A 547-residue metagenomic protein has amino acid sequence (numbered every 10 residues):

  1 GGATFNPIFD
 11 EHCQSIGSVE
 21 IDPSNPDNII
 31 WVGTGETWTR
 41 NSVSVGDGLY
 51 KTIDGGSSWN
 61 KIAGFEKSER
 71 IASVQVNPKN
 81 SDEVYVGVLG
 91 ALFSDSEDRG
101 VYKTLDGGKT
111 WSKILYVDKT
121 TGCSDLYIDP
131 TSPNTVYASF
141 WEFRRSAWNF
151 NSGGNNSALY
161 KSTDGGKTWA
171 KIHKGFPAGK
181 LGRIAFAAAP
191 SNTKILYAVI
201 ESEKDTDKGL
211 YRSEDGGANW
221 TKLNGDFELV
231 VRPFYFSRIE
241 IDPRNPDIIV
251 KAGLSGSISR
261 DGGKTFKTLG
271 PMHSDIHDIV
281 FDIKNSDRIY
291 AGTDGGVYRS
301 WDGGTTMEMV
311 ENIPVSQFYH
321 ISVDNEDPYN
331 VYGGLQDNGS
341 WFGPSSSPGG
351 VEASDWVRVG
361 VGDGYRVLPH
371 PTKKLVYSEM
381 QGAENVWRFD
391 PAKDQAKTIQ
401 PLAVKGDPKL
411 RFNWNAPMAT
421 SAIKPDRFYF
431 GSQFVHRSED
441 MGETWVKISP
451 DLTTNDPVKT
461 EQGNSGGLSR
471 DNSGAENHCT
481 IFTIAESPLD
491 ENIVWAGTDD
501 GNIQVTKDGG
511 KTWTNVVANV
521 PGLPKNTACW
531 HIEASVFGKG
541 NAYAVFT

Functional and structural regions predicted by a protein language model:
G1-T547: Beta-propeller blade termini and top-face loops
